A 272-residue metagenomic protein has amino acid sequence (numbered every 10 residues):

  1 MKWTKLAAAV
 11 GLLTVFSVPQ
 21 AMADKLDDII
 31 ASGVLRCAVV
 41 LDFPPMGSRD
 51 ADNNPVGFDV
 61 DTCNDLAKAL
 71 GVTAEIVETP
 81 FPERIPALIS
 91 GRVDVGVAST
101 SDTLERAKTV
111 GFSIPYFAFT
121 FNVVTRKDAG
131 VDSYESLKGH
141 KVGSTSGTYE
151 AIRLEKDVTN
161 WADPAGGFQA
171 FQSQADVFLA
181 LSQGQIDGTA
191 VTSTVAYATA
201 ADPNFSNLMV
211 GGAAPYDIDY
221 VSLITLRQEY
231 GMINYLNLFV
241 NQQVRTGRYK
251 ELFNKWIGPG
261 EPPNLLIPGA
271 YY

Functional and structural regions predicted by a protein language model:
S17-A23: Sec/Tat signal peptide C-region and signal peptidase I cleavage site
A23-S99: Extracytoplasmic small-molecule ligand-binding "clamshell" domains of the periplasmic binding protein/Venus flytrap
A38-F43, V77-P82, G91-T103, F119 (+6 more regions): Beta->alpha turn/N-cap motifs
L41, F117-T125, A201-L238, P259-Y272: Periplasmic-binding protein-like
C63-V72, E150-A170, A200-F205: Ligand-binding cleft/hinge of the Venus flytrap
K68-A69, V77-E78, P82-G96, T109-G111 (+3 more regions): Short helices/loops that flank or line small-molecule/ion binding pockets
E83, T100-K108, R153-D157, S182 (+1 more regions): A ligand-binding cleft/hinge motif common to bilobed small-molecule-binding domains
T125-V142: Flexible hinge/capping segments at coil-to-helix
